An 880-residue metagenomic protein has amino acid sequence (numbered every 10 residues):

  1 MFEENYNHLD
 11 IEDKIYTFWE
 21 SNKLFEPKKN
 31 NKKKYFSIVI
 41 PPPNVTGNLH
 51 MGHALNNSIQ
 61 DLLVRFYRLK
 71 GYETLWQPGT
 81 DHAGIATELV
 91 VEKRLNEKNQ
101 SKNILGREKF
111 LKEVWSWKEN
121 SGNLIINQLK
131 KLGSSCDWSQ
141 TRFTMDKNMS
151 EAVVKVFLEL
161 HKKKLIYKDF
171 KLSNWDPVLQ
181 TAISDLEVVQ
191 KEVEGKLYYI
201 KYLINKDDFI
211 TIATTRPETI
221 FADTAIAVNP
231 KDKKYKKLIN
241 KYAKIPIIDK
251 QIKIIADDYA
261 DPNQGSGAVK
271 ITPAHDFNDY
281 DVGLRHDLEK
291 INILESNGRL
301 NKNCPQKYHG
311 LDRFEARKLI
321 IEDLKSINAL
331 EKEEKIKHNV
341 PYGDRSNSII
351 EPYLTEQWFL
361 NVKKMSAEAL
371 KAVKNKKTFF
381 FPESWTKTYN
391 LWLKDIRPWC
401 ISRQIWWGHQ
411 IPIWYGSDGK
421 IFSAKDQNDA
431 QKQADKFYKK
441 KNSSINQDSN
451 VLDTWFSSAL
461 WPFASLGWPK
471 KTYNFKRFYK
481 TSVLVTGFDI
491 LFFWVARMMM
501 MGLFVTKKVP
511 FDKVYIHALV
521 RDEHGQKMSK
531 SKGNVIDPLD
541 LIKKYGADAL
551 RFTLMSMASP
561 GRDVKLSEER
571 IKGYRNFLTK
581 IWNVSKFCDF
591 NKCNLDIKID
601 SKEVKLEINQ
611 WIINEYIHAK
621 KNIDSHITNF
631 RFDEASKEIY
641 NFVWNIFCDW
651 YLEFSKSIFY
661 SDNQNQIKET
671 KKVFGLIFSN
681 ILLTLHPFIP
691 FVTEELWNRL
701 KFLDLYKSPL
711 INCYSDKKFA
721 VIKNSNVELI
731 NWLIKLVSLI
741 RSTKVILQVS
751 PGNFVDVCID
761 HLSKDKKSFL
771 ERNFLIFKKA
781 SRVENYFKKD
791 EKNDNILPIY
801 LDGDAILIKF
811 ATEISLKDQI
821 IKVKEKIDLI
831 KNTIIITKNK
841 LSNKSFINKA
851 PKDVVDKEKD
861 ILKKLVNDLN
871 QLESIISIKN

Functional and structural regions predicted by a protein language model:
M1-K231, T272-R285, E289-C304, R313 (+8 more regions): N-terminal, positively charged nucleic-acid-binding surface of large information/translation enzymes
W19, N148-Q180, E187-V189, K201-L203 (+6 more regions): Gly/Pro-rich turn-and-neighbor structural signature
D81, P177, I183-V189, Y415 (+5 more regions): Acidic, turn-prone loop/beta-hairpin segments
L124, N576-D589, N609-A619, K637-S657 (+4 more regions): Core structural elements
K191, I271-A274, F314, E351 (+6 more regions): Conserved phosphate-binding loops in nucleotide/dinucleotide-binding enzymes
D258, H286-G298, I405-G408, P412-R562: Alpha-helical recognition segments enriched in aromatics with Gly/Pro capping that present substrate-recognition
Y342-S346, L519-H524, M528-K605, F702-L705 (+3 more regions): Catalytic adenosine-cofactor/nucleotide-binding cores of aminoacyl-tRNA synthetases and other
K572, L700-N880: C-terminal low-complexity, glycine/proline- and small-hydrophobic-enriched intrinsically disordered tails that act as
